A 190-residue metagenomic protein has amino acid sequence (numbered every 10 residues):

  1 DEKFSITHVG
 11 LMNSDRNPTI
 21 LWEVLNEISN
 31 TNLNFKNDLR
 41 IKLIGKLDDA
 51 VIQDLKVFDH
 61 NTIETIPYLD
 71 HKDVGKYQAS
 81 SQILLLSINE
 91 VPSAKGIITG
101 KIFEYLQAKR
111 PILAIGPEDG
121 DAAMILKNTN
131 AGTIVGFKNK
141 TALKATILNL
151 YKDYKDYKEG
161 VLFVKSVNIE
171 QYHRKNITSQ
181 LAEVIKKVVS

Functional and structural regions predicted by a protein language model:
D1-R16, W22-L25, I177: Conserved donor-binding/catalytic core segment of Leloir-type glycosyltransferases
T19-F35: Short hydrophobic signal-anchor/transmembrane segments that target glycosyltransferases and glycosylation machinery
N32-G45, D49-G75: Nucleotide-activated donor-binding/catalytic signature segment of Leloir-type glycosyltransferases, i.e., the conserved
H60-E64, Q78-K95: Acidic donor-binding loop of glycosyltransferase active sites
G75, G100-A108, A123-M124: Short alpha-helical segment that forms part of, or immediately flanks, the ligand-binding pocket in carbohydrate-active
I83-S87, E104-G116: Short hydrophobic beta-strand element within catalytic cores of glycosyltransferases and related nucleotide-activated
P117-N149: Change "using UDP/GDP/dTDP sugars" to "using nucleotide sugars
K138-A142, K155, E159-K187: A charged, aromatic-enriched C-terminal amphipathic alpha-helix characteristic of glycosyltransferases across folds
